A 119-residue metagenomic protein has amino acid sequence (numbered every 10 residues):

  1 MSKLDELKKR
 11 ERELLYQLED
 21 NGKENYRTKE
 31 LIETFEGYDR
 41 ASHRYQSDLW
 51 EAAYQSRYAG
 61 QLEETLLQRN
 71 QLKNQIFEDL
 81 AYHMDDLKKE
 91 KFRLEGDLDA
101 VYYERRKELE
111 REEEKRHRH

Functional and structural regions predicted by a protein language model:
M1-H119: Charge-rich amphipathic alpha-helical interaction elements
